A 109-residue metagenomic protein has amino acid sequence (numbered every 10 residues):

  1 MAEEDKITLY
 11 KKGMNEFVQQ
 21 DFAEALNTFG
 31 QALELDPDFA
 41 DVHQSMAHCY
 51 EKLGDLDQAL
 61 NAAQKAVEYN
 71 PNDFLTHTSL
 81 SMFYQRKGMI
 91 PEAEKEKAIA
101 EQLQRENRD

Functional and structural regions predicted by a protein language model:
M1-E4, D109: Long, contiguous interaction/recruitment modules in multidomain scaffold/adaptor proteins
E4-E34: Alpha-helical segment of the N-proximal tetratricopeptide repeat
V18-T28, L53-K65, K87-I99: Structural signature of tandem alpha-helical TPR/SEL1-like repeats, specifically the intra-repeat loop/turn
L35, Y69, Q102-N107: Structural marker of alpha-solenoid helical repeat scaffolds
